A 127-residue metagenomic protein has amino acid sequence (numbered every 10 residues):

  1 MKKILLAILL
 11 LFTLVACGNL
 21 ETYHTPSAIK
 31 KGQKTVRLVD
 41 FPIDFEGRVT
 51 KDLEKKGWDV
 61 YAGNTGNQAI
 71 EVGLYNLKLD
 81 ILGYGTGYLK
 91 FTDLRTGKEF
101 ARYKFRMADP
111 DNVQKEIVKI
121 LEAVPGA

Functional and structural regions predicted by a protein language model:
M1-I4: Positively charged n-region of N-terminal signal peptides that target proteins for export
L6-L9: Sec-dependent N-terminal signal peptides
T13-A16: C-terminal motif of bacterial Sec signal peptides marking the signal peptidase cleavage site
G18-K31, D44-W58, K98-A127: C-terminal/domain-edge helix-coil "capping" segments
G32-T35, Y84: A broad structural signal for short, well-ordered beta-strand segments within beta-sheet-rich domains
T35-V72: Post-signal-peptide N-terminal segment of Sec-exported extracytoplasmic proteins
L79-M107: Amphipathic beta-strand/beta-sheet edge segments enriched in Tyr/Trp
